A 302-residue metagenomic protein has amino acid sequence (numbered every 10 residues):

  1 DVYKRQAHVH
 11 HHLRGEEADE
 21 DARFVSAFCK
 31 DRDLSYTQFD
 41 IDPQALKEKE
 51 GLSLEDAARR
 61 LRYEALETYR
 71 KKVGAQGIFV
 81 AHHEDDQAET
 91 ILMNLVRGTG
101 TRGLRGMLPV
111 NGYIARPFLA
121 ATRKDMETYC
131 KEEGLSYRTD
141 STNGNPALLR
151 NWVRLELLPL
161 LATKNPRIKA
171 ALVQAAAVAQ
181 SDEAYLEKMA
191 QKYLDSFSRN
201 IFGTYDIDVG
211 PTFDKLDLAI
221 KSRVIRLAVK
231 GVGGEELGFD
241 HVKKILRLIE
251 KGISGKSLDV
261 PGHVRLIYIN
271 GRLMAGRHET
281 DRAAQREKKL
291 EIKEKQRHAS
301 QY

Functional and structural regions predicted by a protein language model:
D1-P159: Core alpha/beta nucleotide-donor-binding catalytic domains of modification enzymes
A7-H11, I41, L61, P109-N111 (+2 more regions): AMP-forming adenylation/ATP pyrophosphatase catalytic core
E17, A58, F118, L149 (+4 more regions): Catalytic cores of large soluble enzymes that bind and process phosphate-bearing ligands
S35, K169-A171, S257: Residues at or immediately flanking beta-strands
G51, E55, K169, F239-V242: Short, structured helix-loop boundary elements
R97, T101, R123, A162-P166 (+4 more regions): Alpha-helix boundary/capping and short turn/kink residues
E133-A170, Q174-A177, S181, N270-G271 (+1 more regions): Mid-to-C-terminal catalytic subdomains of enzymes that bind/position adenosyl phosphate moieties or nucleic-acid
